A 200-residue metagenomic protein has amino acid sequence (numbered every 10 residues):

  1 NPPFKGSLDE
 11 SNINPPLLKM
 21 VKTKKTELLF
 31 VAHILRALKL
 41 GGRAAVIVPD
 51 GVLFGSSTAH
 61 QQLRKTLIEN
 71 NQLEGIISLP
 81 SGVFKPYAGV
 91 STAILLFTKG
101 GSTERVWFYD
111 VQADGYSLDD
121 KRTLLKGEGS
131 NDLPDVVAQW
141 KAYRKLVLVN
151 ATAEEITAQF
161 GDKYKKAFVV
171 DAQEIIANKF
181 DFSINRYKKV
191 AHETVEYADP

Functional and structural regions predicted by a protein language model:
P2-P200: A conserved structural/catalytic subdomain of Rossmann-like adenosyl-cofactor enzymes
